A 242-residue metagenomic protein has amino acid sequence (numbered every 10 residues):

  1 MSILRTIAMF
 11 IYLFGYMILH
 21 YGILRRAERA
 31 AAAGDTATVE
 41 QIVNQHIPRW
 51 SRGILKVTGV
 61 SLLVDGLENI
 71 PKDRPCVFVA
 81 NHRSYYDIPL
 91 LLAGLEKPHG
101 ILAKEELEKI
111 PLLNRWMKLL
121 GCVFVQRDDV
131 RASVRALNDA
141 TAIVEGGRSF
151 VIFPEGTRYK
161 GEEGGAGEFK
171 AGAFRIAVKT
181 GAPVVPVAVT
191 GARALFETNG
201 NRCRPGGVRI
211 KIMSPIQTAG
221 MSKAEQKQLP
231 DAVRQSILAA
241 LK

Functional and structural regions predicted by a protein language model:
M1-Q41, Q45, L62, E68-K72 (+1 more regions): Membrane-interfacial terminal anchoring regions of lipid-handling membrane enzymes
I3-L4, V134-K242: Non-catalytic C-terminal accessory region of glycerolipid acyltransferases and related lyso-lipid remodeling enzymes
H20-A33, E40-N44, K56-T58, K72-V130: Catalytic core of membrane glycerolipid acyltransferases/transacylases, capturing the structured, soluble-facing
H46-I54: N-terminal nucleotide/polyanion-binding subdomain common to many enzyme families
S51, C122-Q126, T157-R158: Short, basic, glycine/proline-bearing loop/turn elements
V57-D65, S133-V134, A192-L195: Short gly/ser/thr-rich secondary-structure transition/capping motifs
V64, F78, I101, I152 (+1 more regions): Generic preference for hydrophobic
D65, L102-K104, Q126-R127, P154 (+2 more regions): Thr-Gly-centered strand-to-loop micro-motif
